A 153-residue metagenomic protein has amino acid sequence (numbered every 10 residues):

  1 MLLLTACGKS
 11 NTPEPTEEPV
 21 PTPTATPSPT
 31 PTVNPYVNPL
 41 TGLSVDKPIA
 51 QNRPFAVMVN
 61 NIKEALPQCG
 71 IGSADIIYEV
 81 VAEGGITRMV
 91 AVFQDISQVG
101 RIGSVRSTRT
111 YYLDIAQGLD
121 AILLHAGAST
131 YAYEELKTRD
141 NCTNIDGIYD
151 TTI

Functional and structural regions predicted by a protein language model:
L3-A6: C-terminal motif of bacterial Sec signal peptides marking the signal peptidase cleavage site
K9: Short, conserved catalytic or interaction motifs in soluble domains
E14-E18, P23, S28-I76, E83-I153: A surface/extracellular/periplasmic glyco- and lipid-processing/surface-interacting theme
